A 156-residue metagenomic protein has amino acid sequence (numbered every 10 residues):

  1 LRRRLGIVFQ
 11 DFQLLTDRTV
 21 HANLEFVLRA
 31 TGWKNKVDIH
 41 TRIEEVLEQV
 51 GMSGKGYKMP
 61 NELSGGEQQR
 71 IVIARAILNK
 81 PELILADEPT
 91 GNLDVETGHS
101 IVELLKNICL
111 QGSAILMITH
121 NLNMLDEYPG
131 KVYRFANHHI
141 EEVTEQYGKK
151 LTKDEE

Functional and structural regions predicted by a protein language model:
R18-F26: Short coil-to-helix segment of the ABC ATPase nucleotide-binding domain corresponding to the Q-loop/switch region
D38-V50: ABC nucleotide-binding domain "signature" region
K58-N61, N79, Q111: Conserved signature/switch motifs of ABC ATPase nucleotide-binding domains
M59-L63, E67-Q69: Conserved ABC ATPase signature
I73: Hydrophobic anchor residue at the start of the ABC signature
I84-D87: Catalytic Walker B motif of ABC-type/P-loop ATPase nucleotide-binding domains
V95-T97: Helix N-cap at the start of a conserved alpha-helix in ABC-type nucleotide-binding domains
